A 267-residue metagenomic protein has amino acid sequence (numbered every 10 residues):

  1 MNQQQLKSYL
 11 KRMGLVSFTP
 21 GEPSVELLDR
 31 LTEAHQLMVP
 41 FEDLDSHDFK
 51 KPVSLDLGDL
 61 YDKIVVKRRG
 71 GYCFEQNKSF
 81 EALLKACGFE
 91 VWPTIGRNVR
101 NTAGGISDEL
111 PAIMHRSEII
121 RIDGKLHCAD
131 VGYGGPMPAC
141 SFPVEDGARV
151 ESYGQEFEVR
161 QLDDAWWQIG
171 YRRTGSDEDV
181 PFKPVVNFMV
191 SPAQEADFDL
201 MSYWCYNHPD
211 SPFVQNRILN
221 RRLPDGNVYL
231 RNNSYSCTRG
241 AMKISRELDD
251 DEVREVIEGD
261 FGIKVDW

Functional and structural regions predicted by a protein language model:
M1-R68: Secondary-structure boundary elements
N2-S17, L37-P40, R97-I244, E252: His-Asp-centered catalytic microenvironments across diverse enzyme cores, prominently the transglutaminase-like
K7, D29, E33, E75-A86 (+1 more regions): A broad, structural surface signal
R12, A86, G259-D260: Residues at alpha-helix termini
V65-Y72, N207: Conserved aromatic-histidine-acidic binding/catalytic patches
R69-I95, E118, L219: Cysteine-centered nucleophilic/redox motifs
E247-W267: Generic C-terminus detector
